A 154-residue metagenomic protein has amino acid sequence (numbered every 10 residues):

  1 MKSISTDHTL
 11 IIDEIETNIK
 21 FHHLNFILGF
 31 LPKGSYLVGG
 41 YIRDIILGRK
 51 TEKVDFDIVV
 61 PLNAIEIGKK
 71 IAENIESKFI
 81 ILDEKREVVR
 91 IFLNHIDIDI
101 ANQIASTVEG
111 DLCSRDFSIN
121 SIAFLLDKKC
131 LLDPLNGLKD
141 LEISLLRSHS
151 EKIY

Functional and structural regions predicted by a protein language model:
M1-Y154: Catalytic cores of the polymerase beta-like nucleotidyltransferase superfamily and closely associated nucleotide
